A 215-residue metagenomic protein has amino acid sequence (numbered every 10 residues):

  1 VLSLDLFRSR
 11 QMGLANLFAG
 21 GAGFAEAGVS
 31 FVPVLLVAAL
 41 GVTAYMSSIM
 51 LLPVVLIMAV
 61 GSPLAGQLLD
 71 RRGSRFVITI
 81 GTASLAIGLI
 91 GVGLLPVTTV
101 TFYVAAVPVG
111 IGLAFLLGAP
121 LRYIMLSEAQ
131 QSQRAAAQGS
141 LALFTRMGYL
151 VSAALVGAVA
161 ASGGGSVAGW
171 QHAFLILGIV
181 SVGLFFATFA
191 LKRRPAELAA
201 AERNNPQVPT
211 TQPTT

Functional and structural regions predicted by a protein language model:
V1-A196: 12-transmembrane solute porter fold
L191-T215: Intrinsic disorder in cytosolic terminal tails and internal cytosolic loops of multi-pass membrane transporters
